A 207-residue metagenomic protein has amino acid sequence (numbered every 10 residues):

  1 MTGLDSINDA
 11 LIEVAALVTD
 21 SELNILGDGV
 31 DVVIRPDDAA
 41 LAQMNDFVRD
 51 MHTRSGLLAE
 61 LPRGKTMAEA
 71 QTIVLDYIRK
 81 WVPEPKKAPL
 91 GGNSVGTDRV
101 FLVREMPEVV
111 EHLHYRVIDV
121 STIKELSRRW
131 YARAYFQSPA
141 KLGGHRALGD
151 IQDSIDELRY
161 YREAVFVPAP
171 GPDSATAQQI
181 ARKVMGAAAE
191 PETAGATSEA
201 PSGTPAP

Functional and structural regions predicted by a protein language model:
M1-G92, P139, M185-A187, E192 (+1 more regions): Conserved non-catalytic scaffold segment of RNase H-like nuclease domains
E13, D20, D98, D119 (+1 more regions): Acidic active-site catalytic centers that drive phospho-/nucleotidyl reactions and related ester hydrolyses
R35-A39, D46-V48, V120-I155: Active-site-proximal helix-loop-helix substrate-binding element of RNase H-like nuclease domains
T66, A70-V74, D98, E105 (+1 more regions): Amphipathic alpha-helical interface surfaces
I78-V82, T97-Y115: Substrate-recognition/cap helix-loop segment adjacent to the acidic, metal-dependent catalytic center of Asp-based
V110-H114, A134-S138, V167-D173: Short conserved catalytic/interaction loops centered on acidic-Pro-aromatic/His motifs
K141, H145-P207: Acidic two-metal-ion nuclease catalytic site recognized across multiple nuclease folds, prominently DnaQ/RNase D-T
